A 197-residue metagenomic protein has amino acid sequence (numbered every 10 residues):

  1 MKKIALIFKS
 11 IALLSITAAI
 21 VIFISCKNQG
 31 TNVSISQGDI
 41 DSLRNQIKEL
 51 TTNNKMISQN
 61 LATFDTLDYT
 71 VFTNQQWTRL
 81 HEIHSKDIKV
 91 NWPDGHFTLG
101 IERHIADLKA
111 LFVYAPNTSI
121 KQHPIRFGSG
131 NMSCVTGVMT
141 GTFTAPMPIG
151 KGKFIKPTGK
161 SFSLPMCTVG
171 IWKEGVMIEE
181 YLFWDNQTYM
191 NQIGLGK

Functional and structural regions predicted by a protein language model:
K2-A12: Bacterial N-terminal signal peptides that target proteins for export
L13-A19: Hydrophobic membrane-insertion alpha-helices, especially the h-region of bacterial N-terminal signal peptides
I22-S25: C-terminal motif of bacterial Sec signal peptides marking the signal peptidase cleavage site
K27-T78, E82, K86: Short, low-complexity N-terminal intrinsically disordered segments enriched in polar/charged residues
N28, F127-G128, W172: Generic beta-strand structural signal
S34-Q46, I178-K197: Low-complexity, intrinsically disordered terminal/linker segments enriched in charged and Gly/Pro repeats
W77-G137, T142-A145: A solvent-exposed, acidic/Ser-Thr-rich amphipathic alpha-helical stretch
M139-E174: Exposed beta-sheet edge and beta->alpha loop/turn motif
